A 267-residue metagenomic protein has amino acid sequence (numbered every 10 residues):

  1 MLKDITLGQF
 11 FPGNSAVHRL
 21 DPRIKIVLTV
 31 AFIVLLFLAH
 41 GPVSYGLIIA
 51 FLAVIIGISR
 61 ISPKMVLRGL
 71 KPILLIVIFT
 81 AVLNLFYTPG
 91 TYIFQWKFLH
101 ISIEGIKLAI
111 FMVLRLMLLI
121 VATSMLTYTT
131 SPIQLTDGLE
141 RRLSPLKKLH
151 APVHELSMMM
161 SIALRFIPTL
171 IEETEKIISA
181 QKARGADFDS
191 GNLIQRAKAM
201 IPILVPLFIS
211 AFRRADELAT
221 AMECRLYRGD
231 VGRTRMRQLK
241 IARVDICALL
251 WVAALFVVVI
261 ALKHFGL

Functional and structural regions predicted by a protein language model:
M1-S44, I48-G57, R141-A151, E155-M158 (+2 more regions): Transmembrane alpha-helix interface motif
N14, F37, R60-M65, W96 (+4 more regions): Membrane-helix interfacial "entry" motifs
G46, S62-L70: Interfacial helix-loop-helix linkers and transmembrane-helix boundary segments in multi-pass membrane proteins
F51-I61, I76-F79: Alpha-helical transmembrane segments and their membrane-interface exit regions
G69-V77, V113, M117, L207 (+3 more regions): Loop-to-transmembrane-helix entry motif
I73-A186: Juxtamembrane/interface alpha-helical elements of multi-pass membrane proteins
